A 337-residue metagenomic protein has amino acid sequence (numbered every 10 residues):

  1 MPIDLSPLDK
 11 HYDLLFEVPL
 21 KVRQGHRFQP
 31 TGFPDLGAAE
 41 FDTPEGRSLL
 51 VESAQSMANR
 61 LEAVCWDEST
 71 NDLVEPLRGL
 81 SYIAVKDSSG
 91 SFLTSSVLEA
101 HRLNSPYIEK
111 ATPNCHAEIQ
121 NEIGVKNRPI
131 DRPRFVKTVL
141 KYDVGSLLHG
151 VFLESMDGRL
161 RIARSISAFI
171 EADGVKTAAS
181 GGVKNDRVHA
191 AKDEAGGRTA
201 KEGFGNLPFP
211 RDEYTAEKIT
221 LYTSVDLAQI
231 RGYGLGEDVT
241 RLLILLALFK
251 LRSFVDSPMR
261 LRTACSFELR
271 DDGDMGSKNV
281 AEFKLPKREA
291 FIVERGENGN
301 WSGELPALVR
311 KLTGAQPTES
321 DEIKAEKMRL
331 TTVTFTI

Functional and structural regions predicted by a protein language model:
M1-P30, D35-L49, T70-L73, R78-V85 (+1 more regions): Basic polyanion-binding and macromolecular-assembly surfaces
L49-V51, N59: Active-site scaffold segments
M57-E68: Short active-site loop/helix that positions an aromatic residue
